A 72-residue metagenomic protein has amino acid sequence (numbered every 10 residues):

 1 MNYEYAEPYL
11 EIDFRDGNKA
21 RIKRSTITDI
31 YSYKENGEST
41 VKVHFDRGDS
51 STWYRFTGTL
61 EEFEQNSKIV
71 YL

Functional and structural regions predicted by a protein language model:
N2-A20, T26-L72: Acidic, Ser/Thr- and proline-rich intrinsically disordered linker/docking segments of eukaryotic scaffolds
